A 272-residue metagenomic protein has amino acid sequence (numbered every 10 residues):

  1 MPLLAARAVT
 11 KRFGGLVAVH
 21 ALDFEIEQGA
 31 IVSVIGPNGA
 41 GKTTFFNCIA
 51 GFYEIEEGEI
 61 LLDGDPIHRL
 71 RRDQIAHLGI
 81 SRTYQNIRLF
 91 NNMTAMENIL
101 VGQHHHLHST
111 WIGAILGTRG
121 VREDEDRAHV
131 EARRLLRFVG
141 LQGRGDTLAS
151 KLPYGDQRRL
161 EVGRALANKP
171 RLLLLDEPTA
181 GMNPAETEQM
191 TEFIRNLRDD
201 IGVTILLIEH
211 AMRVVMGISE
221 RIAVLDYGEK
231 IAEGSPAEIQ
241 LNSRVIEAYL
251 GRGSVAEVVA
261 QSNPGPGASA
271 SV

Functional and structural regions predicted by a protein language model:
M1-V272: Glycine-rich phosphate-binding loops of nucleotide-dependent enzymes
